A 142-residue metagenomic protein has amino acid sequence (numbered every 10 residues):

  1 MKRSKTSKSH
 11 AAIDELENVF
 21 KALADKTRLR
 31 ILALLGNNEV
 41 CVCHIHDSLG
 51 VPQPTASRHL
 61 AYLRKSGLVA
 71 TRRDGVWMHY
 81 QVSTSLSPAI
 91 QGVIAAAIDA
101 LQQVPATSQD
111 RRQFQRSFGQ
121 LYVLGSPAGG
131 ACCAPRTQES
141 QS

Functional and structural regions predicted by a protein language model:
M1-A12, S85-S142: C-terminal regulatory/oligomerization modules of transcriptional regulators
A11-T55, W77-L86: N-terminal helix-turn-helix DNA-binding core of bacterial DNA-binding proteins
K26-L29, C41, V69, T107 (+2 more regions): A general structural signal for well-ordered secondary-structure junctions
D47, R64-K65: Alpha-helical residues within the helix-turn-helix
L60-A61: Short, hydrophobic-biased segments on the C-terminal half of alpha helices that form "recognition helices"
K65-D74, Q81: Beta-hairpin "wing" of winged helix-turn-helix
